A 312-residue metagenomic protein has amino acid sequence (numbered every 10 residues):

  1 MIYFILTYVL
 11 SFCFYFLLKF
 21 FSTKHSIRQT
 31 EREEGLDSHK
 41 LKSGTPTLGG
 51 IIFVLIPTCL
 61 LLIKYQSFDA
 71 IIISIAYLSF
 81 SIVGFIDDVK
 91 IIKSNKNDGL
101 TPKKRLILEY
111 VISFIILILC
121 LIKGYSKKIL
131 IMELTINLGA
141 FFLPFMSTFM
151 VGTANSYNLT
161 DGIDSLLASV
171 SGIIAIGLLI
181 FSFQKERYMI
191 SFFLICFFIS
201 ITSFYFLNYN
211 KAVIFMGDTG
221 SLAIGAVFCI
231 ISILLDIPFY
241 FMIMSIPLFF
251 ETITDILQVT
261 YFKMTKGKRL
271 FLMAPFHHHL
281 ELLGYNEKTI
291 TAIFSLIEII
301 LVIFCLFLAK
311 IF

Functional and structural regions predicted by a protein language model:
M1-F250: "…together with the soluble PPM/PP2C metallo-phosphatase catalytic core" -> "…together with the soluble PPM/PP2C
K24-R32, G50, P247-I293: Membrane-proximal soluble regions of multi-pass membrane proteins
L48, F228, T254, Q258 (+1 more regions): Alpha-helix boundary/capping detector
I122-S126, P247, L270-P275, I297-L301 (+1 more regions): Short, surface-exposed, charge-dense and proline/glycine-enriched linear segments
A175-L179, D255, V302: Hydrophobic transmembrane alpha-helices of multi-pass small-molecule transporters
E287-A309: Final/C-terminal transmembrane alpha-helix of multipass membrane proteins
F312: PLP-dependent enzyme catalytic core of the Aspartate aminotransferase-like
